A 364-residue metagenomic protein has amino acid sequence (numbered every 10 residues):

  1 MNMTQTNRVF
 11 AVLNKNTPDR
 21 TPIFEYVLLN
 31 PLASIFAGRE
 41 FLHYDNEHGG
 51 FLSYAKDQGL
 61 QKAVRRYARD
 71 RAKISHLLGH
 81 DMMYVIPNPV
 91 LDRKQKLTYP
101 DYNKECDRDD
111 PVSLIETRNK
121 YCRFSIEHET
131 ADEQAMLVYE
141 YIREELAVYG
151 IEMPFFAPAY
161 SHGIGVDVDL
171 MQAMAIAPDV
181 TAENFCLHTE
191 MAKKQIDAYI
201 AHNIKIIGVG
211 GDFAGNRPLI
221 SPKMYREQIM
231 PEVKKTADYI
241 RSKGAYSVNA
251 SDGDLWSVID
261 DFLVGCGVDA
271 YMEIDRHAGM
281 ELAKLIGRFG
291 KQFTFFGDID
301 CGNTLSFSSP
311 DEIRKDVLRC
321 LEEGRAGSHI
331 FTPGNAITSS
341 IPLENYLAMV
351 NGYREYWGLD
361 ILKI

Functional and structural regions predicted by a protein language model:
M1-Y44, V64, N103-I364: Active-site loop segments of alpha/beta catalytic cores
L42-K73: Aromatic- and Gly/Pro-rich amphipathic surface segment
Y67-P89, A198-N203: Catalytic domains of carbohydrate-active enzymes, especially glycoside hydrolases
D81, L91-R108, F289: Glycine/serine-rich loop-strand microenvironments at binding/catalytic pocket rims
V85-L97, P158-S161: Short, glycine/charge-rich beta-strand/loop segments that flank catalytic centers and engage negatively charged groups
